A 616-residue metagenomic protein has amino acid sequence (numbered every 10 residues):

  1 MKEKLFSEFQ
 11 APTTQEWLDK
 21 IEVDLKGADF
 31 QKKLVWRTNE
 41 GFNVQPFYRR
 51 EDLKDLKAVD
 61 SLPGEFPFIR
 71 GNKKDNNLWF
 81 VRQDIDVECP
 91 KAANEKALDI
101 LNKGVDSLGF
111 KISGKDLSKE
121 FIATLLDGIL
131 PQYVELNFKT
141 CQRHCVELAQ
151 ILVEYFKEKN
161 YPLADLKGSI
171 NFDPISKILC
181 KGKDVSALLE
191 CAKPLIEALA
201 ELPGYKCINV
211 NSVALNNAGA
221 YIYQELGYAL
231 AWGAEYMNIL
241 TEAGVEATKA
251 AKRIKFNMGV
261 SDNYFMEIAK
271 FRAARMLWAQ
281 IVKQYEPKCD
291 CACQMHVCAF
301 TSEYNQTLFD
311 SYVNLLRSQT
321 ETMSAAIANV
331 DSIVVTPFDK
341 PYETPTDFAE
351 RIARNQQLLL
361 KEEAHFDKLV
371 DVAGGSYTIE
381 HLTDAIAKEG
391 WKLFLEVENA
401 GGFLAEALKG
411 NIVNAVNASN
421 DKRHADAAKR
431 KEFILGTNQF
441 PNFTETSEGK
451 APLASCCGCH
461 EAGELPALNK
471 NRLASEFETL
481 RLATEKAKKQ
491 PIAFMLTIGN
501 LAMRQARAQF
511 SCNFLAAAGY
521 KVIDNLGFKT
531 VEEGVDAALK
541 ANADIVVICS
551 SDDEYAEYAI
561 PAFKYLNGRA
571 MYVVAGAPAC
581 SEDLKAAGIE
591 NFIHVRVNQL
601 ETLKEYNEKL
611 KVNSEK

Functional and structural regions predicted by a protein language model:
M1-N263, E267, C291-C298, A326 (+11 more regions): Catalytic alpha/beta active-site cores
K2-P12, V35-W36, F42-I69, D331 (+1 more regions): Intrinsic disorder at enzyme termini
V35-N43, N171-I175, N211-N217, K252-S261 (+4 more regions): A glycine-rich phosphate-binding loop feature that marks nucleotide/adenosyl-phosphate handling sites
R37-P46, D99-S107, V313-D339, G374-S376 (+4 more regions): Conserved phosphate/anionic-ligand binding catalytic regions in large, soluble enzymes, centered on
P203-M237, Q319-F394: Mobile "lid/hinge" segments at catalytic clefts and subdomain interfaces of large enzymes
A220-L226, S261-A273, S302-L315, E343-A353 (+4 more regions): Short glycine/threonine-rich loop-to-helix capping motif typified by GTGT followed within a few residues by an Asp-Pro
N257-P345, I352-A353: Glycine-rich anion/phosphate-binding loop at the beta-strand->alpha-helix junction
A454, K609-K616: Short, basic, low-complexity termini and linkers enriched in Ser/Thr/Gly/Pro that act as targeting/leader peptides
